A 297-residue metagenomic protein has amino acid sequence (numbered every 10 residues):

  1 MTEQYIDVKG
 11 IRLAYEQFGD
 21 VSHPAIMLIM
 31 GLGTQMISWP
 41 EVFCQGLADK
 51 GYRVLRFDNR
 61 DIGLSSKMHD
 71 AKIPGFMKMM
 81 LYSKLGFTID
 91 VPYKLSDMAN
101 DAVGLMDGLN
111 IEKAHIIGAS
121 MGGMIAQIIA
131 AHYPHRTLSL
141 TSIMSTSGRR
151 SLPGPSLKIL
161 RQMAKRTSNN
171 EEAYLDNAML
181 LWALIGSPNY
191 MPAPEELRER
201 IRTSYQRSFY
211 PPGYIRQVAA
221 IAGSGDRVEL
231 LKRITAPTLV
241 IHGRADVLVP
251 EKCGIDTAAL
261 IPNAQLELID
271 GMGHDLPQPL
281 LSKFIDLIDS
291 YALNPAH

Functional and structural regions predicted by a protein language model:
I11-L85: Conserved HGGG/HGGXW glycine-rich cap/lid loop of the alpha/beta-hydrolase fold
P92, S96-A114: Conserved acidic catalytic loop of the alpha/beta-hydrolase fold
E112-S151: Conserved hydrolase catalytic core segment
L140-N169: Flexible "cap/lid" loop of the alpha/beta hydrolase fold
Y174-I215: Conserved alpha/beta-hydrolase catalytic His-Asp/Glu region
I234, V240-H242: Short beta-strand/loop motif that positions the catalytic acidic residue of the alpha/beta-hydrolase fold
A245-V249: Acidic catalytic loop of the alpha/beta-hydrolase fold
A264-H297: Catalytic active-site module of serine/aspartate enzymes centered on a nucleophile-bearing elbow/loop
